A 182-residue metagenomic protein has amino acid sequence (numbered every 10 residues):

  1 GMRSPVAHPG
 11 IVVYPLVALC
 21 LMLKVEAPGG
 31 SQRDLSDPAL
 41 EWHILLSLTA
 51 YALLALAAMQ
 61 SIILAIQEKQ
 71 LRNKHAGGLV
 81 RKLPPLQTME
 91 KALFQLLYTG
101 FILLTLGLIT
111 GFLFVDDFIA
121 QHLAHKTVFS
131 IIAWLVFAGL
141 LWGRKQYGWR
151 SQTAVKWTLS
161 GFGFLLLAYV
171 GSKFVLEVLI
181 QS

Functional and structural regions predicted by a protein language model:
G1-I11, L23-L35: Transmembrane alpha-helix boundary signature
A7-A18, T153-S160: Cytoplasmic-side transmembrane-helix entry/capping segments in multi-pass membrane proteins
W42-I62: Alpha-helical transmembrane segments
Q67-M89: Membrane-interface interhelical connector segments
L108-F112, W134-W149: Transmembrane alpha-helical segments of integral membrane proteins
L113-G139: Short alpha-helical packing/oligomerization segments
G143-F164: Interfacial loop-to-transmembrane junctions
L167-S182: Juxtamembrane boundary at the C-terminal end of a transmembrane helix
